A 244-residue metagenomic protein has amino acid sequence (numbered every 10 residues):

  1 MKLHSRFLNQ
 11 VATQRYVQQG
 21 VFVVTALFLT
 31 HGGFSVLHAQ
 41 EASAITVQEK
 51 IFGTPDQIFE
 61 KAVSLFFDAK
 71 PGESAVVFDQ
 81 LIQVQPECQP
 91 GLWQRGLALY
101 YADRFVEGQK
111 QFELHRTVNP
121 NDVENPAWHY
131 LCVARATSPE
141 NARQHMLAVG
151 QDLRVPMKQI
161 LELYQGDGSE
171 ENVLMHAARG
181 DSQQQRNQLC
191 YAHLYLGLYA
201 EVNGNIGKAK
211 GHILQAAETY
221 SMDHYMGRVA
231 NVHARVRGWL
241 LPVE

Functional and structural regions predicted by a protein language model:
G53-Q80, V84, A192-Y199: Alpha-helical segment of the N-proximal tetratricopeptide repeat
S64, A98, C132-A134, Y199: Residue-level signature for tetratricopeptide repeat
F67-D68, Y101-A102, R135, V202 (+1 more regions): Register position in tetratricopeptide repeats
Q80-Q83, L114-T117, Q184, E218: Conserved structural position within tetratricopeptide repeats
